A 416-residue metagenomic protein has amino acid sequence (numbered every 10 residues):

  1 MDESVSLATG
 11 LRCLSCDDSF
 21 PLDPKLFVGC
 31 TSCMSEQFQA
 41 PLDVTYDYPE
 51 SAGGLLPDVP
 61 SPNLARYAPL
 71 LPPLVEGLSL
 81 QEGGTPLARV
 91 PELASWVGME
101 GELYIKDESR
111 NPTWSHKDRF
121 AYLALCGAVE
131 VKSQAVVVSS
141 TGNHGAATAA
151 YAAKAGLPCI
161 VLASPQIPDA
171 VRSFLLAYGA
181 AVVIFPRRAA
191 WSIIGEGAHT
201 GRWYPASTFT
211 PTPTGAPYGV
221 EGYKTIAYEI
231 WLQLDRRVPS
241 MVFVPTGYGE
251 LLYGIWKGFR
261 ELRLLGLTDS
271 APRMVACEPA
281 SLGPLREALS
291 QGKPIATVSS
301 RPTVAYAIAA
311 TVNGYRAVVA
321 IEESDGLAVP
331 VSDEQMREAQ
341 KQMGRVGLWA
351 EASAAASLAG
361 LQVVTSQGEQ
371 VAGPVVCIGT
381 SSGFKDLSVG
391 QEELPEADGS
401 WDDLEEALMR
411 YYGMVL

Functional and structural regions predicted by a protein language model:
M1-L416: PLP-dependent amino-acid enzyme catalytic core
